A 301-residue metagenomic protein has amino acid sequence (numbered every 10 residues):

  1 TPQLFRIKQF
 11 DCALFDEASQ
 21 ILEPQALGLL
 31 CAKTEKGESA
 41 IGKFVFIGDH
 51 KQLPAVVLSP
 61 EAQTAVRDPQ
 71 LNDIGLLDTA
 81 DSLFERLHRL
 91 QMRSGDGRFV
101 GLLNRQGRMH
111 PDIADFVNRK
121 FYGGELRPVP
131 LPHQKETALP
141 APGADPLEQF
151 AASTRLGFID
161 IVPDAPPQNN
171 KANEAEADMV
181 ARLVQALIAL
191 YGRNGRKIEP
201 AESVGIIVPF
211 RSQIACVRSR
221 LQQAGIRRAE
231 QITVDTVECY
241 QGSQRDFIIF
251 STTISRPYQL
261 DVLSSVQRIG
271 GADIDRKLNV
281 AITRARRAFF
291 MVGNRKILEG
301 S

Functional and structural regions predicted by a protein language model:
T1-S301: Conserved helicase motor core of SF1/SF2 NTP-dependent helicases
